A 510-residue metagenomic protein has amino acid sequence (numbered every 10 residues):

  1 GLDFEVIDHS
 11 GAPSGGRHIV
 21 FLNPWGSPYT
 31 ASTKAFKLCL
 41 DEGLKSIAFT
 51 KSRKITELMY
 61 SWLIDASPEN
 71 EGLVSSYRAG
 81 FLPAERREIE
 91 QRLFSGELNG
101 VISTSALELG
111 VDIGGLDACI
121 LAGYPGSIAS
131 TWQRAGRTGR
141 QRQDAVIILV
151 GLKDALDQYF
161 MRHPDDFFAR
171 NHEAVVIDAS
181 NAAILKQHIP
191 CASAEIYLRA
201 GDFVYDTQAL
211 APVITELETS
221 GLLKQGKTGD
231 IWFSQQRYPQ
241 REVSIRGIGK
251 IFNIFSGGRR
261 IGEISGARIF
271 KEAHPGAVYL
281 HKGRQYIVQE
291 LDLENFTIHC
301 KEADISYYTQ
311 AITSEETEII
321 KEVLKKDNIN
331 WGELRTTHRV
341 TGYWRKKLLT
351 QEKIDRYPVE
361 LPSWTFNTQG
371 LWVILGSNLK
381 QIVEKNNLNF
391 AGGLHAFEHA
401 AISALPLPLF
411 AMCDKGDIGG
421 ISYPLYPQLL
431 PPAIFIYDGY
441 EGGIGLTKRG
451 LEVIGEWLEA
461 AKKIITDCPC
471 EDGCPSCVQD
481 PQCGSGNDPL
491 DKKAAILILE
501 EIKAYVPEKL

Functional and structural regions predicted by a protein language model:
G1-L198, D202-P239, I248-G249: Helicase motor core with emphasis on the C-terminal RecA-like subdomain
N23, S67, L405-L407, Y423 (+1 more regions): Intrinsic-disorder/low-complexity coil detector
P68-N70, E384-K385, E508-K509: Short, glycine- and charge-enriched coil/turn segments that flank and shape catalytic ligand pockets
A145-I147, K153-N171, H188-A200, L210 (+3 more regions): Extended Lys/Arg-rich polyanion-binding regions
C468, G473-C477: Short cysteine clusters
D480: Cys/His-rich metal-chelating microdomains
C483-G484: Short, non-ligating residues that shape and space the ligands of small metal-coordination modules and catalytic
E501-L510: Acidic, low-complexity intrinsically disordered tails
